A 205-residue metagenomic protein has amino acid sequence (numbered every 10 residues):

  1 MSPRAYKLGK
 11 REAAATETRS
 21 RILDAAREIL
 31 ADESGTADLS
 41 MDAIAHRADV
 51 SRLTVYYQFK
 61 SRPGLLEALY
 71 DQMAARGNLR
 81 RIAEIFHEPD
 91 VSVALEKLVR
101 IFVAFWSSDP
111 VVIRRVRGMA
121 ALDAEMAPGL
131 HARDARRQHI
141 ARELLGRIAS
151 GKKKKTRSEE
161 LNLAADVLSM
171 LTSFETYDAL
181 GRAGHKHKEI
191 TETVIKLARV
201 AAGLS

Functional and structural regions predicted by a protein language model:
M1-E17: N-terminal intrinsically disordered/low-complexity leader segments
A14-A26, I44, T54, L69-M73 (+2 more regions): Generic hydrophobic, amphipathic alpha-helix propensity
R21, I29-G64, A68: Helix-turn-helix
A31-M41, Y70-S92: Short, flexible, glycine-rich and Lys/Arg-enriched loop motifs at helix boundaries that contact anionic partners
F59, G118-D123, L171-F174: Short helix-capping/turn signature of helix-turn-helix
A68, R81-V111: Hydrophobic alpha-helical connector segments
R100-R117, A124-K152, N162-D166, E192-I195 (+1 more regions): Amphipathic alpha-helical packing segments from all-alpha helical-bundle domains
E143, D166-K186, V200-S205: Amphipathic C-terminal alpha-helical segment
